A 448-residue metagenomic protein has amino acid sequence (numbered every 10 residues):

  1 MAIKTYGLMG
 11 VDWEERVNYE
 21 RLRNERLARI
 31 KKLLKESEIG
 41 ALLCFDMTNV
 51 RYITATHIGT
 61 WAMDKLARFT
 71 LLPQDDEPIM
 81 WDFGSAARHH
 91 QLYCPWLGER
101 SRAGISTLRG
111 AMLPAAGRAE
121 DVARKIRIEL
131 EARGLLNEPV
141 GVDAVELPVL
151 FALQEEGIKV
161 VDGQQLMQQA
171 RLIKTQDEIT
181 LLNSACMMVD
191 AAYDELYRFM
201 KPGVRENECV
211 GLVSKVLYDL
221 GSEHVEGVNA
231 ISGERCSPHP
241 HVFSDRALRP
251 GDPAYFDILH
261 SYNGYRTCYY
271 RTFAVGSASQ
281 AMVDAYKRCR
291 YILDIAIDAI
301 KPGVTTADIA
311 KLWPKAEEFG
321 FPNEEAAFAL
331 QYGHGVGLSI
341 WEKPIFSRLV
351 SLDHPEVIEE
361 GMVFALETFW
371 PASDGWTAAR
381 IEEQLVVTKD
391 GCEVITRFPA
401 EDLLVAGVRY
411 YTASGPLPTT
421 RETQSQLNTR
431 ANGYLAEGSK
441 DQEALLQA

Functional and structural regions predicted by a protein language model:
M1-A448: Active-site neighborhoods and metal-handling regions in enzymes and metal-associated proteins
